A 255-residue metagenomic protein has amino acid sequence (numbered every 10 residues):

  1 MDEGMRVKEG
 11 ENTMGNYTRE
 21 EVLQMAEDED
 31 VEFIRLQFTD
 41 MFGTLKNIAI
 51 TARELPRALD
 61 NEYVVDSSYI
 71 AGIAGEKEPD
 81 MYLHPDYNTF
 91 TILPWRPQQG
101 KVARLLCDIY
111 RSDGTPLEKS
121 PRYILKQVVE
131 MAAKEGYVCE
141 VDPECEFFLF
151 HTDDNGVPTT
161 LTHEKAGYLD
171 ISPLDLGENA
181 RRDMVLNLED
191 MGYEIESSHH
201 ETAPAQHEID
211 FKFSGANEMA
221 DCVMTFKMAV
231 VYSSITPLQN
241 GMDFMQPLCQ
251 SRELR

Functional and structural regions predicted by a protein language model:
G4-S197, M219-D221, T225: ATP/Mg2+-dependent ligation/transfer catalytic cores
Q37, D142, E208-K212, M242-P247: A cross-family glycoside hydrolase active-site/sugar-binding cleft signature
F42, C145-F150, E201-Q206, Q246-L254: A glycine-rich phosphate-binding loop feature that marks nucleotide/adenosyl-phosphate handling sites
Y63-D66, F213-G215, Q239: Short, charged/polar low-complexity linear motifs in solvent-exposed/disordered segments
V157, I195-D210: A short mid-domain helix/strand-loop element embedded in enzyme catalytic domains that forms or borders the active-site
L161-I171, P204-M219, L248-R255: Active-site-proximal beta-alpha loop/turn segments in soluble metabolic enzymes
M219-R255: Acidic, glycine-rich loop-and-beta core segments that form the ion-binding/anion-interacting portion of active sites
